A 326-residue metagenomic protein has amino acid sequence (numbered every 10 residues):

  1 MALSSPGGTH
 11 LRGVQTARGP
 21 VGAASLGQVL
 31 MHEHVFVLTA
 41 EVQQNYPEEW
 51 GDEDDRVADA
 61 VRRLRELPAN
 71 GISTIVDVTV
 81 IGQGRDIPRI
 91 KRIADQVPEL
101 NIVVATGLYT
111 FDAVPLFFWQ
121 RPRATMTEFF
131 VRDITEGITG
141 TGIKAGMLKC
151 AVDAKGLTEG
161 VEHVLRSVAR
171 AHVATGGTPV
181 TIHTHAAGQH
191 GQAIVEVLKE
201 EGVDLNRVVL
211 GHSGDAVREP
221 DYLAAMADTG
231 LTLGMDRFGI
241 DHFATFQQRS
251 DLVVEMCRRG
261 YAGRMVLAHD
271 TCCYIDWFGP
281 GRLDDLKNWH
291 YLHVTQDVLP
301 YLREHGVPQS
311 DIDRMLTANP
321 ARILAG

Functional and structural regions predicted by a protein language model:
A2-G19, H290-G326: Mid-to-C-terminal alpha-helical segments outside catalytic/metal-binding sites
G27-L38, Q44-N101, A124-I143: Alpha-helical scaffold segments that flank or form the walls of functional sites
H32, I75, T106, H172 (+4 more regions): Divalent metal-coordination and catalytic microenvironments
E33-D55, A105-A124, T139, K144 (+1 more regions): Active-site gating loops and adjacent loop-to-helix segments of metal-dependent hydrolytic enzymes
T39-Q43, I87, H190-L198, R218-A227 (+3 more regions): Histidine/acidic-residue-rich catalytic or RNA/ligand-binding cores of hydrolases and nuclease-related proteins
R92, N101-T175, T229-T232, F238-H242: Active-site gating/metal-coordination segments in enzymes
T139-V217: Divalent metal-binding pocket/active-site signature
T181-H183, D236-R237, Y261-D285, I312: Short acidic/histidine-rich active-site segments
